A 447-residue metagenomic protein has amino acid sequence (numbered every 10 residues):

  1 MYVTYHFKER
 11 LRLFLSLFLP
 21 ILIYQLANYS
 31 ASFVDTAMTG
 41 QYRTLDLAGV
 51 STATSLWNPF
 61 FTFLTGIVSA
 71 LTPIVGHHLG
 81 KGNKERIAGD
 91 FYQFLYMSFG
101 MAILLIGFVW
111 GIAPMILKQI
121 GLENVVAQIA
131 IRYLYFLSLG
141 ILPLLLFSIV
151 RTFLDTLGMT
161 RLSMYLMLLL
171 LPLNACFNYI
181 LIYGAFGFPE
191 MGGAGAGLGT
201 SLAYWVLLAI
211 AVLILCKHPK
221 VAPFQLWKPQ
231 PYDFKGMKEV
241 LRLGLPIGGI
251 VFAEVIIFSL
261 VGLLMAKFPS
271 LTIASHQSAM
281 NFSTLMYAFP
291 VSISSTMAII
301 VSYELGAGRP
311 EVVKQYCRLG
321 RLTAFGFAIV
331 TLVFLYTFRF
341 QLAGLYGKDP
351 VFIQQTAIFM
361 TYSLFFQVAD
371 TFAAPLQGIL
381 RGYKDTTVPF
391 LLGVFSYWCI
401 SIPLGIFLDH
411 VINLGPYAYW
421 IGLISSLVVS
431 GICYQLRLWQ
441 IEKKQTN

Functional and structural regions predicted by a protein language model:
M1-I21, V75-L142, F188-L245, V301-F366 (+1 more regions): Short alpha-helical transmembrane segments in multi-pass integral membrane proteins
S16-D35, F136, A203-L207, A211 (+3 more regions): Transmembrane helical elements of multi-pass membrane transporters/channels
I21, Q25, T36-A37, P73 (+14 more regions): Transmembrane alpha-helix boundary and packing residues in multipass membrane permease domains and related
I23, A27, A31, F60-L64 (+15 more regions): Residue-level hotspots within pore-lining transmembrane alpha-helices of multi-pass secondary transporters
L26-A48, L117-N124, I182-M191, F252-L285 (+3 more regions): Helix-terminus/linker motif at the lipid-water interface of multi-pass membrane proteins
L47-G107, L144-G158, L162, S275-R339 (+2 more regions): Small-residue-rich hydrophobic transmembrane alpha-helices
V68, L137-D155, S163-L171, A196-V212 (+5 more regions): Short runs within selected transmembrane alpha-helices of multi-pass transporters and secretion channels
V109, T152, N178, I182 (+9 more regions): Structural signal for membrane-spanning alpha-helices in multi-pass inner-membrane proteins, emphasizing helix cores
